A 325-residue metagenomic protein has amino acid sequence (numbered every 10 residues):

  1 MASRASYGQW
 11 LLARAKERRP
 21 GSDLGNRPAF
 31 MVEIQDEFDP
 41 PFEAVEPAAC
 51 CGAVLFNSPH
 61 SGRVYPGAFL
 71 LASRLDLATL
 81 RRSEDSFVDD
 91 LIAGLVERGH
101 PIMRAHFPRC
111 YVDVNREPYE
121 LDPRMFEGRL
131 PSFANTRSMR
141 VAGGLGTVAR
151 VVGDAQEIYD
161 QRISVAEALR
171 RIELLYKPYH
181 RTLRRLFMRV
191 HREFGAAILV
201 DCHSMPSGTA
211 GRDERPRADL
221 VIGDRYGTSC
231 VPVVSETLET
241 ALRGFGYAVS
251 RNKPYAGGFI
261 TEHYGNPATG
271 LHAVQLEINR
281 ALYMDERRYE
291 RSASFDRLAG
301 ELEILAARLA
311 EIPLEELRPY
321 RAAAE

Functional and structural regions predicted by a protein language model:
M1-A2: Intrinsic disorder/low-complexity segments
L11-L12: Compositionally biased, intrinsically disordered low-complexity segments enriched in Pro/Arg/Gln/His
R27-L199, S204-E325: N-terminal catalytic or cofactor-binding beta/alpha core of small enzyme domains
